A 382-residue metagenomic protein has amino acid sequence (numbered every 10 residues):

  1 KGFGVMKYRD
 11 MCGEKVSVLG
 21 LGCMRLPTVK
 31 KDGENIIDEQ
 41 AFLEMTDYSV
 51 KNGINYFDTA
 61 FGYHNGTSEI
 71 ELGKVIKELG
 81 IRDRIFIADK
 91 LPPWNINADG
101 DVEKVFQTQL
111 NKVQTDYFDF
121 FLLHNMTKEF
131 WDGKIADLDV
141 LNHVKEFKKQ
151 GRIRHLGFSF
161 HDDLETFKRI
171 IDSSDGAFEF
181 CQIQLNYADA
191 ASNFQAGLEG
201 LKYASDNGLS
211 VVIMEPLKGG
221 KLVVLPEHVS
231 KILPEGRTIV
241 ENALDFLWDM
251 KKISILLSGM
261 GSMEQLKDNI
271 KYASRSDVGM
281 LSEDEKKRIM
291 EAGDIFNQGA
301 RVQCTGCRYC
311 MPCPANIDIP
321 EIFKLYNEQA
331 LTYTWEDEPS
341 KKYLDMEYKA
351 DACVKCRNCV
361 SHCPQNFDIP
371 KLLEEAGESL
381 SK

Functional and structural regions predicted by a protein language model:
G2-I85, H143, K149: N-terminal binding-site loop/beta-alpha segment at the start of enzyme catalytic domains that lines or forms
G22, A60-Y63, F121-H124, S159 (+3 more regions): Conserved residues at the C-terminal ends of beta-strands
V29-K30, I37, W94-V212, L217 (+4 more regions): Glycine/proline-rich, positively charged, aromatic-decorated active-site loop/lid region on the catalytic face
Y48, N52, K112-V113, G151 (+1 more regions): Structural motif
V50, N55, K74, G176-A177 (+1 more regions): Structured C-terminal cap/extension of enzyme domains
Y56-Y63, R154-F158, Q182, I255-L257 (+1 more regions): Short catalytic-loop micro-motif centered on adjacent basic/acidic residues
D58-T59, D89, I213: Hydrophobic residues in well-ordered beta-strands that form the structural core
Y63, L79-D99, H124: Structural motif corresponding to the early beta-alpha repeats
